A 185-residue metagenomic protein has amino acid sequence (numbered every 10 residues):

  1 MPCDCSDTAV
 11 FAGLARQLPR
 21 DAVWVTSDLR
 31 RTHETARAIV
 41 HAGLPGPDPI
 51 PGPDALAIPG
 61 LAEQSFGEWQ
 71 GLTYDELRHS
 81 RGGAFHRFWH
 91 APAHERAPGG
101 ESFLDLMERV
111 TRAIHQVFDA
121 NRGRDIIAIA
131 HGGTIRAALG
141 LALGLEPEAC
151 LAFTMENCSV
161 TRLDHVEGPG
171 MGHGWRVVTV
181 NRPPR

Functional and structural regions predicted by a protein language model:
M1-D48: Active-site-proximal alpha-helix that buttresses catalytic centers in soluble enzyme cores
P2, H41-R112: Phosphate-handling substructures
D21-D28, D54-A57, D125-I129: Short glycine-rich phosphate-binding loop at a beta-alpha junction
L29-H33, G82, G132-G133, N157: Alpha-helix N-cap/helix-start capping motif
A38, A137-L141: Active-site signature of alpha/beta-hydrolase-fold catalytic machinery across serine- and Asp/Cys-nucleophile hydrolases
Q64-E76, D119-R124, G140-R185: Acidic, low-complexity terminal tails and accessory targeting/binding regions of phosphate-metabolizing enzymes
L106-G132: GST-like fold's C-terminal all-alpha helical module
G132-R136, R162: GST superfamily/GST-like fold recognition
